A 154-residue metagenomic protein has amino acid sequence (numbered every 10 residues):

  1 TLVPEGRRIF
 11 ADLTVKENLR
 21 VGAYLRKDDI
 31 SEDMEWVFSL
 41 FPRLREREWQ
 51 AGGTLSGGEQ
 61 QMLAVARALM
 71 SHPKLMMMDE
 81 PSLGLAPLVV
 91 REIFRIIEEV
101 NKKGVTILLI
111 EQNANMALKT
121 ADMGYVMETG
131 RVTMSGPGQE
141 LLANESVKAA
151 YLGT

Functional and structural regions predicted by a protein language model:
V3, V21, V65: Hydrophobic anchor residue at the start of the ABC signature
L13, L55, A68-L69: ABC ATPase signature
V15-E32, L40-R45, W49, G136 (+1 more regions): ABC-type ATPase nucleotide-binding domains, specifically the catalytic core motifs of the NBD
M70-K74: A short, proline-enriched helix->beta-strand linker immediately N-terminal to the Walker B motif in ABC-type P-loop
M76-E80: Catalytic Walker B motif of ABC-type/P-loop ATPase nucleotide-binding domains
R91-K103: Helical segment within the ABC ATPase nucleotide-binding domain
M123, S135: Short, glycine/charged-rich "phosphate-handling" switch motifs in NTP-dependent and phosphotransfer domains
